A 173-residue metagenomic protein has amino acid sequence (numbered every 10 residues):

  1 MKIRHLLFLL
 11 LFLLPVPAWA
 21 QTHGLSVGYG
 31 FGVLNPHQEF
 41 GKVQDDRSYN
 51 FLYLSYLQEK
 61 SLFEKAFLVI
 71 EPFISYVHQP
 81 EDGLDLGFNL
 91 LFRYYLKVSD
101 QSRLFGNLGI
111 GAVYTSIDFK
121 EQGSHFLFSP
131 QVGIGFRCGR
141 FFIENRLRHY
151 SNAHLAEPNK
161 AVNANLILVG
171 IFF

Functional and structural regions predicted by a protein language model:
M1-T22: Cleavable N-terminal export/targeting peptides
Q21-H23, D46-L52, D82-F88, S124-P130 (+1 more regions): Residues that define the transmembrane beta-barrel architecture of outer-membrane proteins
H23-Y29, L68-P72, G106-I110, I134 (+2 more regions): Membrane-embedded beta-strand positions of outer-membrane beta-barrel proteins
Y29-N35, Q58, I74-H78, Y94-L96 (+4 more regions): Transmembrane beta-strands of outer-membrane beta-barrel pores
V33-F51: Surface-exposed strand-loop-strand hairpins of Gram-negative outer-membrane beta-barrel proteins
V43-S48, Y76-D85, V98-D100, F119-S124 (+1 more regions): Solvent-exposed loop/turn segments connecting transmembrane beta-strands in outer-membrane beta-barrel proteins
N50-Y114: Gram-negative (and chloroplast) outer-membrane scaffold detector with strong preference for beta-barrel transmembrane
C138, A161-F173: Outer-membrane beta-barrel "beta-signal"
